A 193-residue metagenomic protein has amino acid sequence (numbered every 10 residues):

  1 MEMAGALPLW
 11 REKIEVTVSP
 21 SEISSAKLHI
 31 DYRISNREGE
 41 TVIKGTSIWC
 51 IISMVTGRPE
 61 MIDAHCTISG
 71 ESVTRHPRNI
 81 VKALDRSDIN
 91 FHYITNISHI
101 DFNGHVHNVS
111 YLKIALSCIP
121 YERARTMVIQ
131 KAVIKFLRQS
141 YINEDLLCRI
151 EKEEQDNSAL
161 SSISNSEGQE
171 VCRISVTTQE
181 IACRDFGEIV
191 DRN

Functional and structural regions predicted by a protein language model:
E2-A83, F136, S140-N143, E151-N193: HotDog/MaoC-like acyl-thioester-processing domains
W49-S53, I97, S110: Generic secondary-structure microfeatures
S87-I97: Short amphipathic
H107-T126: Active-site helix/loop of acyl-thioester processing domains in fatty-acid/polyketide metabolism, spanning hotdog-fold
V128-K131: Short, structured beta-strand/loop micro-motifs enriched in basic residues and often containing a Trp
C148: CN hydrolase (nitrilase-like) catalytic-core segments centered on the catalytic cysteine and neighboring Lys/Glu
